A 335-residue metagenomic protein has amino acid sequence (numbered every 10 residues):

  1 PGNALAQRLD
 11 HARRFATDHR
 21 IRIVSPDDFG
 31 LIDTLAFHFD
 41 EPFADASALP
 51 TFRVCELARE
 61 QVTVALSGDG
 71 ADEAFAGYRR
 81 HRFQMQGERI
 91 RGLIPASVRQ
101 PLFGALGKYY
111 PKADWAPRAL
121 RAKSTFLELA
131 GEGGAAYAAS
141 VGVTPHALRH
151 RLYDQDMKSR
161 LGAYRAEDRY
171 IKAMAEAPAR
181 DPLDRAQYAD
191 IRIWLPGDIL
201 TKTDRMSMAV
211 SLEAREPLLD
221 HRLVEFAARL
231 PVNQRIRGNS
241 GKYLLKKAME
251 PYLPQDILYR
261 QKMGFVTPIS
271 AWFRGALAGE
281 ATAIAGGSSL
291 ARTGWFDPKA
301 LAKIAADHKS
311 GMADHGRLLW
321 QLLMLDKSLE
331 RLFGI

Functional and structural regions predicted by a protein language model:
P1, R14, D18-I23, A44 (+3 more regions): Acyl-group handling in specialized metabolite and lipid biosynthesis
P1-H38, V64, L161-R169: A conserved beta-strand->alpha-helix junction
I21-I23, V54, L66-S67, M324: Short beta-strand segments
T34-H38, R59, H81-F83, W272-R274: Short low-complexity, flexible loop/linker segments enriched in glycine and/or proline with clustered acidic
E41-A44, R89-L93, N233-R237: Short, polar/flexible loop-turn hinges at active-site or ligand-entry regions and domain interfaces
S47, E60, V64-L66, P117-I335: Adenosyl-5′-phosphate
S47-R53: Adenylate-forming
R53-A113, R151, W194, I199 (+1 more regions): Active-site adenylate/phosphate-handling loop in enzymes that bind or generate adenylated species
